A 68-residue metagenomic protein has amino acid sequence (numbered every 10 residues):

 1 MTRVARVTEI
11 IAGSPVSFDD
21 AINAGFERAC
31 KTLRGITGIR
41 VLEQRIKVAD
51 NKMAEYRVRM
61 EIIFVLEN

Functional and structural regions predicted by a protein language model:
T2-T37: Short, well-ordered alpha-helical segments
Q44-N68: A cross-kingdom feature marking charged/low-complexity
